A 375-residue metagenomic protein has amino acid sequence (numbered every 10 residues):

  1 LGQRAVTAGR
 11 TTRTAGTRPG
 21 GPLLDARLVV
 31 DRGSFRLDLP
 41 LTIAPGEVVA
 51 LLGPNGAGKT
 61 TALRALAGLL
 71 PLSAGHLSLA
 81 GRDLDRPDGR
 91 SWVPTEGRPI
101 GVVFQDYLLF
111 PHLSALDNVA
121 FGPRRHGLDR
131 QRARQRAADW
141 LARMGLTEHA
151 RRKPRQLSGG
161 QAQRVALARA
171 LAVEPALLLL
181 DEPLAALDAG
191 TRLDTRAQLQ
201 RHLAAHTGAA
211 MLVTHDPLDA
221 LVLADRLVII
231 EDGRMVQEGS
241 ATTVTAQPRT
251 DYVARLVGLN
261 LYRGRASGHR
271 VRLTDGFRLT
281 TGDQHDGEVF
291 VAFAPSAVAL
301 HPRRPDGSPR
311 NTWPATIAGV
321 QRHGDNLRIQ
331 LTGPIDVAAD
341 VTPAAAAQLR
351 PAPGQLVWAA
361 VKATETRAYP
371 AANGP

Functional and structural regions predicted by a protein language model:
L1-V29, D306-S308, G374-P375: ABC-family P-loop ATPase nucleotide-binding domain
A50, W92-P94, R98-L108, M211: ABC nucleotide-binding domain signature
L52-P54: The feature captures the beta-strand-to-loop junction immediately N-terminal to the Walker
T60-L63, V165: ABC ATPase nucleotide-binding domain helices that frame the ATP-binding cleft
A67: Helix-to-loop junction immediately C-terminal to a conserved catalytic motif
G75-P87: Conserved ABC transporter NBD signature motif
P99-G101, S114-R249: ABC ATPase nucleotide-binding domains
D275-Q321, P343-P375: Glycine/charge-rich catalytic "coupling/switch" loops of P-loop NTPases
